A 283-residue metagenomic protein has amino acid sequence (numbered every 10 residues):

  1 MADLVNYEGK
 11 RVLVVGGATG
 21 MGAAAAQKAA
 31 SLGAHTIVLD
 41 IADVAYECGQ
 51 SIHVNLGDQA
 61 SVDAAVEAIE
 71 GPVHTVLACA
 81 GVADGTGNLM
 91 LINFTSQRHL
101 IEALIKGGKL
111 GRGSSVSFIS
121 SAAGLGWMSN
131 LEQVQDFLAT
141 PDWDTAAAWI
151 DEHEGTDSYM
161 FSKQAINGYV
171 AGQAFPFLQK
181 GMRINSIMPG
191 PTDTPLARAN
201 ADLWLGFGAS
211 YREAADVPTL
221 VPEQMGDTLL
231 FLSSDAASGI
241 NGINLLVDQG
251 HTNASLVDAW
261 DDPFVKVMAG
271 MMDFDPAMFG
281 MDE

Functional and structural regions predicted by a protein language model:
A2-I37: Canonical Rossmann dinucleotide-binding motif of NAD(H)/NADP(H)-dependent dehydrogenases/reductases, specifically
L32-C48: Conserved glycine-rich Rossmann-like NAD(P)H-binding loop of the short-chain dehydrogenase/reductase
Y46-V62: Rossmann-fold cofactor-recognition segment
L77, S117-I119, I184-I187, A197 (+2 more regions): Hydrophobic structural elements of the Rossmann-like NAD(P)H-binding subdomain that define the short-chain
L77-G85, L91-I92, S120-A122, G250: Conserved NAD(P)H cofactor-binding loop of Rossmann-fold oxidoreductase domains
G81-V82, K109-Q179, P189-T194, R212: Catalytic loop of short-chain dehydrogenase/reductase
H99, S158-Y159, N167, S186 (+3 more regions): C-terminal helical subdomain
M188-A199, N253: Short, flexible catalytic-loop segment of classical short-chain dehydrogenase/reductase
